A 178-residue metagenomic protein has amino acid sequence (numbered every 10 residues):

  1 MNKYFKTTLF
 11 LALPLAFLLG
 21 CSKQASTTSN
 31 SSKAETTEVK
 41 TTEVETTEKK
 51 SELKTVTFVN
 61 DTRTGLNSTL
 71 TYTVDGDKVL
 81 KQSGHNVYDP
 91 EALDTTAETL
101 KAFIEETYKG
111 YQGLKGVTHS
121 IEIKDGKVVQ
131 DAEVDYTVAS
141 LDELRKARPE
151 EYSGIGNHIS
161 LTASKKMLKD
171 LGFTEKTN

Functional and structural regions predicted by a protein language model:
M1-L9: Bacterial N-terminal signal peptides that target proteins for export
L9, S26-S29, V87, V129: Residues in flexible loops and secondary-structure boundaries
F17-G20: C-terminal motif of bacterial Sec signal peptides marking the signal peptidase cleavage site
K23-T55: N-terminal, intrinsically disordered, polar/charged segments of Gram-positive cell-envelope systems that serve as
V44-N178: Subset-of-secretome marker
